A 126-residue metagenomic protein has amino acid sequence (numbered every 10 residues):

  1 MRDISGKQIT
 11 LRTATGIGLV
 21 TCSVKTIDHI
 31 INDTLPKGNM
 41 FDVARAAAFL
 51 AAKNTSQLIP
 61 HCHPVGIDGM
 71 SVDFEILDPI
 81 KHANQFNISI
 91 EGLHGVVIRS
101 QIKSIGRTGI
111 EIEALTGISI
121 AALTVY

Functional and structural regions predicted by a protein language model:
M1-F49, K53-H63, G69-Y126: C-terminal binding/interaction regions
